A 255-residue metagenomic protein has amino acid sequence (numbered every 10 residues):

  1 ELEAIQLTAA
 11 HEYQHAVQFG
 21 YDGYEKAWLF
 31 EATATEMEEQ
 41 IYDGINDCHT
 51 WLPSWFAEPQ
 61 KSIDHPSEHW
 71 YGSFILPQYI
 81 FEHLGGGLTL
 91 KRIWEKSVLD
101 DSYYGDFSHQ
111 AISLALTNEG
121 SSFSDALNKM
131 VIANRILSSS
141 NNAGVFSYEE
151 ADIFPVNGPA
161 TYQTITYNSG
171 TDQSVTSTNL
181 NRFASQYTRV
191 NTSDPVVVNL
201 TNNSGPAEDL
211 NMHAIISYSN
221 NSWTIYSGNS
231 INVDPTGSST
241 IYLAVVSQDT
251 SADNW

Functional and structural regions predicted by a protein language model:
E1-A57, K61-S67: Zinc-dependent metallopeptidase catalytic helix centered on the HExxH motif and its immediate flanking segment
H11, H69, F74-H83, L88-R92 (+1 more regions): Contiguous hydrophobic segments
S54-S139: Active-site-proximal alpha-helical
D100-W255: Beta/coil-rich, acidic/histidine-enriched accessory regions frequently appended to metallopeptidases
